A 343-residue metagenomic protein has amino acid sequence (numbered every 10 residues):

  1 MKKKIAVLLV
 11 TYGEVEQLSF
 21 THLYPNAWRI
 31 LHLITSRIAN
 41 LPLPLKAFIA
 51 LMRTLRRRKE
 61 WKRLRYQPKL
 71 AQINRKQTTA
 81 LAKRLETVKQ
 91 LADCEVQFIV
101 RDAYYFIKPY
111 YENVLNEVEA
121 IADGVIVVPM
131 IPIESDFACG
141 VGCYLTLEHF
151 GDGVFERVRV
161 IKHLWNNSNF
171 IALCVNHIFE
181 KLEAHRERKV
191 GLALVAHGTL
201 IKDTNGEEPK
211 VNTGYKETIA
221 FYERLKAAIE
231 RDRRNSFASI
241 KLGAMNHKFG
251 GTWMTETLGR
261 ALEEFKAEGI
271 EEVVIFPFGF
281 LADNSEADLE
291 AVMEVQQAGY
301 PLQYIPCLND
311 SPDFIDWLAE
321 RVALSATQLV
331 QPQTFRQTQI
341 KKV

Functional and structural regions predicted by a protein language model:
K2-V343: Active-site-proximal alpha-helix that buttresses catalytic centers in soluble enzyme cores
